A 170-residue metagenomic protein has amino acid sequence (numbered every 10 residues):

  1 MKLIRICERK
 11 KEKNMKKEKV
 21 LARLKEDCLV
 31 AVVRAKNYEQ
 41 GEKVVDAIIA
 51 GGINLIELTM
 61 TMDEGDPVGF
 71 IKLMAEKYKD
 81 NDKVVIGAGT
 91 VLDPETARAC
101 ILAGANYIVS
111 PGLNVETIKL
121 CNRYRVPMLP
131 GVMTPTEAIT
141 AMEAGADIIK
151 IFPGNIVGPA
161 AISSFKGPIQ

Functional and structural regions predicted by a protein language model:
K2-N14: Short, Lys/Arg-enriched N-terminal segments with co-localized hydrophobic residues within the first ~10-30 amino acids
M15-E95, A99-A103, R123: Conserved N-terminal beta1-alpha1 strand-loop-helix module at the mouth
K19, Q40, E95-T96, E116-T117 (+2 more regions): Short acidic active-site motifs
R34-K36, I86-P94, S110-L113, P130-P135 (+1 more regions): Glycine-rich beta-to-alpha transition loops that act as phosphate-gripper elements at the mouths of alpha/beta enzyme
I49-N54, D80, I101-I108, N122-L129 (+2 more regions): Glycine-enriched alpha-helix->loop->beta-strand junction motifs that scaffold or abut catalytic
V68-I71, A99, L120-R123, T140-A144 (+1 more regions): Short secondary-structure transition/capping segments
T90, T96-A97, G104, M128 (+1 more regions): Feature detects long, helix-prone N-terminal segments enriched in hydrophobes
V115, I148-Q170: Active-site/ligand-binding-proximal alpha/beta "capping" segment
